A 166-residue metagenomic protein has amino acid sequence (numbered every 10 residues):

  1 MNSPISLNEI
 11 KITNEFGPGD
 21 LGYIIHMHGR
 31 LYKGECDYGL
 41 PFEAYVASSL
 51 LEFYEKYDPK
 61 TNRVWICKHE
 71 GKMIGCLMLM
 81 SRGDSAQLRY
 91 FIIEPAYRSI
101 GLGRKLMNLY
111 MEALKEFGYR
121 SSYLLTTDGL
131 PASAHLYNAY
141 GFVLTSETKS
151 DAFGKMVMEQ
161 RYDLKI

Functional and structural regions predicted by a protein language model:
M1-E9: Acyl-donor-binding surface of acyltransferase catalytic domains
S6, F16, D20, R120-I166: C-terminal "cap" of GNAT-fold acetyltransferases
I10-A96, R104-L109, A113, F117 (+2 more regions): Acetyl-CoA-dependent GNAT
